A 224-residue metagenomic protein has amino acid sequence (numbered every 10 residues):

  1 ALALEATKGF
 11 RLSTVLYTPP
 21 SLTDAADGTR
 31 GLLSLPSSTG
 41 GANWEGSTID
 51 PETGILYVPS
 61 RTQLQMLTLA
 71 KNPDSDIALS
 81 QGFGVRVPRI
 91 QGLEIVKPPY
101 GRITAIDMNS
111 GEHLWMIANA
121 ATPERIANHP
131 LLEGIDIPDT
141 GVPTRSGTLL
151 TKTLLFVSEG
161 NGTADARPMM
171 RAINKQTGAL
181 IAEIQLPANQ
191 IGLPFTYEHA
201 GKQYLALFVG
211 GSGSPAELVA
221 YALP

Functional and structural regions predicted by a protein language model:
A1-P224: Beta-sheet-rich non-transmembrane sensory/scaffold domains
